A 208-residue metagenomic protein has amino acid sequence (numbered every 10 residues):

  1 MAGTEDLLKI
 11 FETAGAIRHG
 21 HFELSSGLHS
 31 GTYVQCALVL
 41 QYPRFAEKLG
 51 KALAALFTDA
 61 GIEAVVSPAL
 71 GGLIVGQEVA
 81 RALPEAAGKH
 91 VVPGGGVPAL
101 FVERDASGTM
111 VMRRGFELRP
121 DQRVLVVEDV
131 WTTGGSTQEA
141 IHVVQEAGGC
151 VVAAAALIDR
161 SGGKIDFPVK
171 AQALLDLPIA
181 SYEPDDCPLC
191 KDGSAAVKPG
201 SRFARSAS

Functional and structural regions predicted by a protein language model:
M1-S208: PRPP-associated nucleotide enzymes
